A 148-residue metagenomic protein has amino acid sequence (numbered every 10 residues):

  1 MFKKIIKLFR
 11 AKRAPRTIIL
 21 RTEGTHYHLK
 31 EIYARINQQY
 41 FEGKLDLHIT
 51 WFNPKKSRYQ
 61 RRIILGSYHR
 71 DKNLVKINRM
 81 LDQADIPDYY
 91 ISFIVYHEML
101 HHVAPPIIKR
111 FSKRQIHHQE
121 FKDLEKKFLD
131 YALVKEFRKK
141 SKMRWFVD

Functional and structural regions predicted by a protein language model:
M1-F93, H102-D148: Active-site-proximal or metal-binding-adjacent scaffold patches in catalytic folds
